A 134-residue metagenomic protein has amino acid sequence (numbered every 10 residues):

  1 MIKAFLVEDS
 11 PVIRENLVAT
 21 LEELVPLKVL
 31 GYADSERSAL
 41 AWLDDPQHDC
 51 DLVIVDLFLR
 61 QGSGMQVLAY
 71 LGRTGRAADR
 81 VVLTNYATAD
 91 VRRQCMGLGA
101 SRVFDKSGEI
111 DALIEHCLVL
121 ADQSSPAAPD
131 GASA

Functional and structural regions predicted by a protein language model:
E8: Conserved acidic carboxylate
P11-G31: Two-component/phosphorelay signaling modules centered on CheY-like receiver
Y32-L52: Acidic, metal-coordinating helix/loop segments flanking the phosphotransfer/catalytic sites of two-component signaling
S35, S63-Q66: Acidic catalytic/metal-coordinating carboxylates
D56-L57, T84: Active-site residues of response regulator receiver
R60, T88: The feature encodes the CheY-like receiver
M65-R76: Short amphipathic alpha-helix used as the core "switch/output" element in two-component signaling
D90, G108-L118: C-terminal output helix
